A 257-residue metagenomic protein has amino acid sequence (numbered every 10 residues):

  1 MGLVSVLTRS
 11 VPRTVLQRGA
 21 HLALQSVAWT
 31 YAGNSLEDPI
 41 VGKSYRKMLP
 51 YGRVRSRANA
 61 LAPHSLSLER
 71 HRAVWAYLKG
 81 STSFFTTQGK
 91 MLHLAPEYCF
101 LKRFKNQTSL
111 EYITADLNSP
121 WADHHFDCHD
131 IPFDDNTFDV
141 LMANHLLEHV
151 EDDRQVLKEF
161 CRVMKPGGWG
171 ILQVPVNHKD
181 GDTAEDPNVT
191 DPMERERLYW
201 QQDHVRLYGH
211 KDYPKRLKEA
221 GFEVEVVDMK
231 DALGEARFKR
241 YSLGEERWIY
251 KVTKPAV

Functional and structural regions predicted by a protein language model:
G2-P132, D228-V257: Conserved N-terminal segment of class I S-adenosyl-L-methionine
T14, L24-L36, I40, E151-C161 (+2 more regions): S-adenosyl-L-methionine-dependent methyltransferase catalytic module, highlighting the catalytic core
L94, L141-M142: Hydrophobic beta-strand segment of the Class I
L117, A143, P175-N177: An acidic- and aromatic-residue-enriched active-site/binding cleft used to recognize and process polar
D130-D135, R162: Short conserved loop adjoining the S-adenosyl-L-methionine
H145-H149: Short catalytic micro-motifs in class I SAM-dependent methyltransferases
